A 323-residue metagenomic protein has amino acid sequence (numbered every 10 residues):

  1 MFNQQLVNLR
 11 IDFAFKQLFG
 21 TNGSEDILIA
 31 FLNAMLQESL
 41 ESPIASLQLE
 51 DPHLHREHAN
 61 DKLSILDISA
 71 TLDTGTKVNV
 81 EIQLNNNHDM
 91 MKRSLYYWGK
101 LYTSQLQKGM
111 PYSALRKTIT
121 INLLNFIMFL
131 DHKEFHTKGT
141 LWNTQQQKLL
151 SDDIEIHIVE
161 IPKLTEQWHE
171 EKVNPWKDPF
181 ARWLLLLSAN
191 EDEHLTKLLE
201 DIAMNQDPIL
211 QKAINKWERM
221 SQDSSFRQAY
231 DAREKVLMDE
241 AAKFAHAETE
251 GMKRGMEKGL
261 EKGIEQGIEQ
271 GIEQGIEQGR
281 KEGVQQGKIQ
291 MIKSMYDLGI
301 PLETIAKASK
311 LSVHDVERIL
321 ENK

Functional and structural regions predicted by a protein language model:
M1-K323: Elongated, amphipathic alpha-helical interaction scaffolds
